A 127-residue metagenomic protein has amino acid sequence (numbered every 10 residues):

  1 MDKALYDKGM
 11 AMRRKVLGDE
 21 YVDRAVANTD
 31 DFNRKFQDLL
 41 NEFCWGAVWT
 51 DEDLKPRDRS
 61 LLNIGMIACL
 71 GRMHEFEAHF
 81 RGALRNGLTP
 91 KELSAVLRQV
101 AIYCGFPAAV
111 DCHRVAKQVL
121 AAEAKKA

Functional and structural regions predicted by a protein language model:
M1-R57, R85, V110-A127: Acidic, glycine/proline-rich low-complexity segments that act as flexible tails and inter-domain linkers
D19, A47, M66, R72 (+1 more regions): Gly/Ser/Thr-rich helix-start
D31-F32, A68, N86, Q99-F106: A short structural micro-motif
F36-D38, R72-H79, V100-V115: Short amphipathic alpha-helical segments at helix boundaries and their inter-helical linkers
L40-C44, L61-A68, V96-A101, C112: Short alpha-helical scaffolding segments that buttress acidic/His motifs in well-ordered protein cores
L61-I64, A68-S94: Mid-chain, well-packed structural core segment of small domains
